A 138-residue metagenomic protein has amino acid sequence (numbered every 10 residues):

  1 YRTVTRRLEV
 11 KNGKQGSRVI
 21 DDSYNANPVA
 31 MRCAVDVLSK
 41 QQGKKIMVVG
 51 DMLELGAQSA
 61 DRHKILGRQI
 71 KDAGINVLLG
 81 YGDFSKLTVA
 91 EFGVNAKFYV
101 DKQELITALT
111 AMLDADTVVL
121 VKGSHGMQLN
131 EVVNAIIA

Functional and structural regions predicted by a protein language model:
Y1-A138: ATP-dependent carboxylate-amine ligase
